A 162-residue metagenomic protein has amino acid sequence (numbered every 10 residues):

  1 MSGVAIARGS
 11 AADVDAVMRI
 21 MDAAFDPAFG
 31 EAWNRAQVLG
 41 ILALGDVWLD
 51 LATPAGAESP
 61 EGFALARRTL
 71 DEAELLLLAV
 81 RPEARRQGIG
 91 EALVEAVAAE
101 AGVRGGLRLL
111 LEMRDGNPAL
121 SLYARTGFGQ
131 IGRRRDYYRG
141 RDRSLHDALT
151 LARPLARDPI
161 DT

Functional and structural regions predicted by a protein language model:
S2, R143-T162: Terminal substrate-recognition subdomain of acyl/acetyltransferases
V4-I6: Generic structural signal for residues in well-ordered beta-strands
R8-R85, E91-A96, E100, R104 (+1 more regions): Acetyl-CoA-dependent GNAT
S59, G90, V94, G116-A119 (+1 more regions): Short glycine/proline-centered loop/turn elements that form peptide/ligand docking sites
G88, G127: Short glycine-rich hinge loops at helix-strand junctions in the catalytic core of two-component histidine kinases
A101-R114, L122: Conserved GNAT acetyl-CoA-binding A-motif
L110-E112, G129-T150: Conserved catalytic-core motifs of GNAT/GCN5-like acyltransferases
